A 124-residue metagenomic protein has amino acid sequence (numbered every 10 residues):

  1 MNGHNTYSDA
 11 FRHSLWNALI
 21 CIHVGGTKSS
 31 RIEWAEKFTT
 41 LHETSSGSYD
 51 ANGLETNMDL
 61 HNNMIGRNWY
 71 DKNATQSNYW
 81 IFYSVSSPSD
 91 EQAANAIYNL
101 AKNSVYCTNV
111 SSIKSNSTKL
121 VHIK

Functional and structural regions predicted by a protein language model:
M1-K124: Intrinsically disordered, low-complexity, mixed-charge
